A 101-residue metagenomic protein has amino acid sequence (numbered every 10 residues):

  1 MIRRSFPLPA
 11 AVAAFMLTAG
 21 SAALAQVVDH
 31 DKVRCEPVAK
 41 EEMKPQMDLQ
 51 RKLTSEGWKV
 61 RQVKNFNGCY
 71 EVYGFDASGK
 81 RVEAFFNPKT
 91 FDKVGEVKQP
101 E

Functional and structural regions predicted by a protein language model:
M1-A25: Classic N-terminal secretory signal peptides
S5, D31, M47-T54, K98: Predominantly soluble domains enriched in secretory-pathway, periplasmic, or organellar proteins
A23-V33: Cleaved targeting-peptide boundary
R34-E36, G68-Y70: Sequence contexts marking disulfide-bonded cysteines in secreted/extracellular proteins
C35-K59: Short, non-transmembrane alpha-helical segments in secretory-pathway proteins
S55-W58, N67-C69, G79-R81: Extracytoplasmic
V72-F75, F86, F91: Conserved histidines in hydrophobic membrane contexts and catalytic metal-binding motifs
T90-E101: Short, low-complexity, Pro/Ser/Thr/Gly-rich segments in the mature regions of secreted, periplasmic
